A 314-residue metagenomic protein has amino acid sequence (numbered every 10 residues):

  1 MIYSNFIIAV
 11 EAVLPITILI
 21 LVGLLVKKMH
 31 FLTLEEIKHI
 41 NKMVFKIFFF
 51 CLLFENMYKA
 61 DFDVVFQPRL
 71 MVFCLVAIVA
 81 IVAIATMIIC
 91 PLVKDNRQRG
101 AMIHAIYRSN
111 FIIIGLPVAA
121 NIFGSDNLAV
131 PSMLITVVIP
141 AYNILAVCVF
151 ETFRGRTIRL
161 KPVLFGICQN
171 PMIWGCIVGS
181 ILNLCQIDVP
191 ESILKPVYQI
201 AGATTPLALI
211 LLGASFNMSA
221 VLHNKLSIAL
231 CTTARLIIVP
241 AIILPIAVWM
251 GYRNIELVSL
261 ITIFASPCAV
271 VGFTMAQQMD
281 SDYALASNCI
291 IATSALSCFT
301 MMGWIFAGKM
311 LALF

Functional and structural regions predicted by a protein language model:
M1-F314: Alpha-helical transmembrane segments of multi-pass small-molecule/ion transporters
